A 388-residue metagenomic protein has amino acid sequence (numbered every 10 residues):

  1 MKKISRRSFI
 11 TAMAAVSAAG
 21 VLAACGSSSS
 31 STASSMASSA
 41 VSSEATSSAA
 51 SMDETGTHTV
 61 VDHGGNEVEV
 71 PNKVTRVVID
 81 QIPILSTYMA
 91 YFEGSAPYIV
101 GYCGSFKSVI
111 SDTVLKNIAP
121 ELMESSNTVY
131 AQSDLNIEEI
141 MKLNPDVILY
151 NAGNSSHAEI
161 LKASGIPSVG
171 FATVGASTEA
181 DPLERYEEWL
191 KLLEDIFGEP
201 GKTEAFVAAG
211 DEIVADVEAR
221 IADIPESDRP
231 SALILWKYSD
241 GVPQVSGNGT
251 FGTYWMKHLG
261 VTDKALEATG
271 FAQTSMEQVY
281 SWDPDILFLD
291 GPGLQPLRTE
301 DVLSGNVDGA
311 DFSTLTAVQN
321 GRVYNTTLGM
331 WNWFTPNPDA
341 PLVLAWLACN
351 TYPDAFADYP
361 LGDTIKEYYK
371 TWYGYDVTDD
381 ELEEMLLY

Functional and structural regions predicted by a protein language model:
R6-I10: N-terminal export leaders
C25-M36: Bacterial lipoprotein signal-peptidase II cleavage site
T57-V60, H157, K162-G241, A265-L266 (+1 more regions): Extracytoplasmic substrate-binding proteins
H63-G65, S125-I137, T269-M276: Short helix-initiation/N-cap motifs at beta->coil->alpha
D80-Q81, L85-E139, V147: A short, structured surface patch at a secondary-structure boundary
I137-Y150, M276-P292: Proline-aspartate-enriched helix->loop->beta-strand connector
G247-F271: Alpha-helical, coiled-coil/dimerization segments enriched in small aliphatic residues
